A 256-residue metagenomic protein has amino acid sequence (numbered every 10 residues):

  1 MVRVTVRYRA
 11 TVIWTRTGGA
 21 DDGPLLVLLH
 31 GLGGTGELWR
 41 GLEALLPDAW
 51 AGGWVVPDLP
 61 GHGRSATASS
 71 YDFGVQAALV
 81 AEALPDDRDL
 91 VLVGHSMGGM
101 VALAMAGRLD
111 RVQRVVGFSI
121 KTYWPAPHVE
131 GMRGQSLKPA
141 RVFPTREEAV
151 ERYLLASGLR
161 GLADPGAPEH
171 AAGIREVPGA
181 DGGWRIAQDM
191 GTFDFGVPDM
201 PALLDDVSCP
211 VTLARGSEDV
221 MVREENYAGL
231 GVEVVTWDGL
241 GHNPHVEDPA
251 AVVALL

Functional and structural regions predicted by a protein language model:
R16-A66: Conserved HGGG/HGGXW glycine-rich cap/lid loop of the alpha/beta-hydrolase fold
L29-G31, H95, R215: The conserved beta1-alpha1 loop
W50-V93, A254: Active-site loop/oxyanion-hole signature of alpha/beta-hydrolase fold enzymes
G94, G98, A102: Gly/Ala-rich beta-loop-alpha elbow adjacent to hydrolase catalytic centers
R111-R146: Flexible "cap/lid" loop of the alpha/beta hydrolase fold
P144-P198: Conserved alpha/beta-hydrolase catalytic His-Asp/Glu region
V177-L230, T236: Conserved serine/cysteine hydrolase catalytic core
L240-P249: Catalytic histidine-centered segment of alpha/beta-hydrolase-like enzymes
